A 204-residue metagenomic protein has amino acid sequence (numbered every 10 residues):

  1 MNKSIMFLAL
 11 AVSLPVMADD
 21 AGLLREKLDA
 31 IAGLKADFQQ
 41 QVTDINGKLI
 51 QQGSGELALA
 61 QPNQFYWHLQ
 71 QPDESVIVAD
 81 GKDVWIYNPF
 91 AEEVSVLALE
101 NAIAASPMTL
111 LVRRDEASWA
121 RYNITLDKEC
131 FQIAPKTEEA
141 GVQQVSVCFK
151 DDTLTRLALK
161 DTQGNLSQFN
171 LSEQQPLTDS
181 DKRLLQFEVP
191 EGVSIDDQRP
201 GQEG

Functional and structural regions predicted by a protein language model:
M1-I5: Positively charged n-region of N-terminal signal peptides that target proteins for export
F7-I50, N63, T178, R183 (+1 more regions): N-terminal leader/targeting segments and the immediate start of mature chains
D19-D44, K48-I50, Y87-Q143: Flexible, processing/modification-adjacent segments and terminal tails in exported/periplasmic/extracellular proteins
I31-G33, Q52-S54, P62, P72 (+5 more regions): Extracytoplasmic
V42, L59-Q61, D151: Beta-strand elements of well-folded, non-transmembrane domains
E56-A105, G164-S167: An acidic-aromatic
S95, D115-G204: Gly/Pro-enriched, hydrophobic low-complexity segments that function as extracytoplasmic propeptides/linkers
